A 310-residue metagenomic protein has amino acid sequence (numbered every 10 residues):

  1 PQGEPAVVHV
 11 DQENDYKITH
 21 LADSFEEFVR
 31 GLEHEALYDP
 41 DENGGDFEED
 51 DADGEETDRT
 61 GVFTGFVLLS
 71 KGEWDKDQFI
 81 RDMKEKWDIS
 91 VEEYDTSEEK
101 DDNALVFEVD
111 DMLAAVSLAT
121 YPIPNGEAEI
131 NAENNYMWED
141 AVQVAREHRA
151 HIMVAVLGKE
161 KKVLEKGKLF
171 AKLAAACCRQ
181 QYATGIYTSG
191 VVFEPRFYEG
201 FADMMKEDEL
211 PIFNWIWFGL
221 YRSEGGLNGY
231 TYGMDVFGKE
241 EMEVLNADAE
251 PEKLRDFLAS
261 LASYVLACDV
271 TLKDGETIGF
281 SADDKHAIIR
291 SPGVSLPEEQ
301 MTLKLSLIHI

Functional and structural regions predicted by a protein language model:
P1-G61: A C-terminal-region feature
G3-V8, V144-E160, Y232-E243: Glycine-rich, often proline-containing surface loops adjacent to acidic residues and nearby aromatics that form
Q12, L21-V29, M153-G185, S189-Y198 (+1 more regions): Solvent-exposed alpha-helical segments and adjacent loops that form catalytic or protein-interaction surfaces
D51-M83: N-terminal alpha-helical "arm" segments
S70-V142: N-terminal low-complexity, intrinsically disordered segments
K84, T188-L272: Terminal interaction module
A114, L118-W217: Internal, hydrophobic cores of structured domains that mediate oligomerization or house catalytic pockets within large
I308-I310: Conserved small/polar residues in nucleotide/adenosyl-binding loops
